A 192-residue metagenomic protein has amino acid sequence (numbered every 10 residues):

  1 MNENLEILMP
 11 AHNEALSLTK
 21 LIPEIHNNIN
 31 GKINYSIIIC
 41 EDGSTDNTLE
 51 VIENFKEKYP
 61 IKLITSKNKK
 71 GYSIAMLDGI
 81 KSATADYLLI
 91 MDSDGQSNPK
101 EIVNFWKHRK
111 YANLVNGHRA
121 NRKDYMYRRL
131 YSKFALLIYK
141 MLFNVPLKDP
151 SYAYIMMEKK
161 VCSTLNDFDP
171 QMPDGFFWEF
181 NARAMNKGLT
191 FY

Functional and structural regions predicted by a protein language model:
N4-E6, S36, E179: Cell-envelope/extracellular polymer assembly enzymes that use nucleotide-activated donors
E14-N28: Short, well-formed alpha-helical segments that are part of the catalytic scaffolds of diverse glycosyltransferases
E14-S17, S44, Y72: Donor nucleotide-sugar binding loop of glycosyltransferases
Y35-I38, L49-S82: Conserved donor nucleotide-binding strand/loop of the catalytic core
E41-E50, G95: A conserved acidic beta->alpha catalytic loop
G71-M76, I80, Q96, K100 (+1 more regions): Conserved catalytic loops of nucleotide-sugar-dependent glycosyltransferases that act on lipid-linked
L88: Short aromatic/hydrophobic "clamp" motif used to bind/position activated sugar donors
V103-M126: Conserved donor NDP-sugar-binding/catalytic core segment of glycosyltransferases
